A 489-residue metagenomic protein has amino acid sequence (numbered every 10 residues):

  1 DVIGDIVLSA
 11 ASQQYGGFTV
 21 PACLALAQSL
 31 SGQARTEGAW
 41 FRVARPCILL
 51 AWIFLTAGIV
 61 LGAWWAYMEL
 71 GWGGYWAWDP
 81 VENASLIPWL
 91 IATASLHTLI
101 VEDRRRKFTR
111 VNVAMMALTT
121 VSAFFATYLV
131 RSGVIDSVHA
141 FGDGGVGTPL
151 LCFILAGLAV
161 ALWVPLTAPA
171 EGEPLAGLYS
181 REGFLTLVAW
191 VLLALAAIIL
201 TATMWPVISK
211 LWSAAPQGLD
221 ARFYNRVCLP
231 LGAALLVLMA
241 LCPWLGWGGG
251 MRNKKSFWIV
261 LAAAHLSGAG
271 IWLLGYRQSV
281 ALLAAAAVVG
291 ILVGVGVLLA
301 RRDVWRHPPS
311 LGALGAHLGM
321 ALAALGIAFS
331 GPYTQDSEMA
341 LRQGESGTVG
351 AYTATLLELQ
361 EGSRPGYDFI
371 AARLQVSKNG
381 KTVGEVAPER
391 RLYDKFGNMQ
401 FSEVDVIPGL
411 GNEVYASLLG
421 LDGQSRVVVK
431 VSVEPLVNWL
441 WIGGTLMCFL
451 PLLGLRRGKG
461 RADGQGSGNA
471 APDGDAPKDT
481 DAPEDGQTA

Functional and structural regions predicted by a protein language model:
D1-A63: A conserved hydrophobic secondary-structure block that centers on an alpha-helix together with its immediately flanking
I6, P80-I87, M116, I135-V349 (+3 more regions): Contiguous transmembrane helix-bundle modules in multi-pass membrane proteins
G16-S29, I87-I100, I327: Membrane-interfacial alpha-helical segments at the cytosolic side of multi-pass membrane proteins
E37-I59, R106-A123, L178-L193, L311-A321: Interfacial and helix-entry/exit segments of alpha-helical transmembrane bundles in multi-pass inner-membrane proteins
V60-N83, S132-F141: Interfacial helix-loop-helix junctions of multi-pass membrane proteins
L86, A92, L96-R106, R110-V130 (+1 more regions): Transmembrane-helix bundle segments that line or gate the permeation/cavity pathway in multi-pass membrane proteins
M339-K430: Soluble non-transmembrane domains of integral membrane proteins
